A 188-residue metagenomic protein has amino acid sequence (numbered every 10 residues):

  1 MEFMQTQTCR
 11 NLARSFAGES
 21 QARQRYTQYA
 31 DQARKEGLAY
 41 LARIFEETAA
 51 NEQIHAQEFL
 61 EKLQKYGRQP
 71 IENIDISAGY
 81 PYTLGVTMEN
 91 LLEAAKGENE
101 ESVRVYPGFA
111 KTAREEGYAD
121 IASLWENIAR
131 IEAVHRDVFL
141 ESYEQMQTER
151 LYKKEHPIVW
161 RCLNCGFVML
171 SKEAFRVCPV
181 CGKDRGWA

Functional and structural regions predicted by a protein language model:
M1-A188: Non-heme di-metal
